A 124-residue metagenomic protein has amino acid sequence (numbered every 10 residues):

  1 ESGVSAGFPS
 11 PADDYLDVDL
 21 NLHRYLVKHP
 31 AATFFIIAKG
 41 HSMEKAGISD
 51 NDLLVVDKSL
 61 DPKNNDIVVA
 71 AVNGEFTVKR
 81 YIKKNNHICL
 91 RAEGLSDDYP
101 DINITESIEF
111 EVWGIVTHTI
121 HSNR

Functional and structural regions predicted by a protein language model:
E1-E44, E75-F76, K83-H87, E111 (+1 more regions): Short, positionally conserved secondary-structure boundary motifs
K45-S49: A short glycine-leucine-enriched loop at secondary-structure breakpoints that most characteristically corresponds
D50, V72-T77, I108-E111: Short coil-to-beta-strand transition motifs
N51-D52, D66: Structural motif
V55-V56, V69: Hydrophobic beta-strand signal
S59-P62, G74-E75: Short, charged beta-turn/beta-strand-edge "cap" motif at the junction between a beta-strand and an adjacent loop
T77-S107: Aromatic- and Lys/Arg-enriched surface recognition patch
I102-T105, W113-G114, H118: C-terminal structural segments of small proteins and small subunits
